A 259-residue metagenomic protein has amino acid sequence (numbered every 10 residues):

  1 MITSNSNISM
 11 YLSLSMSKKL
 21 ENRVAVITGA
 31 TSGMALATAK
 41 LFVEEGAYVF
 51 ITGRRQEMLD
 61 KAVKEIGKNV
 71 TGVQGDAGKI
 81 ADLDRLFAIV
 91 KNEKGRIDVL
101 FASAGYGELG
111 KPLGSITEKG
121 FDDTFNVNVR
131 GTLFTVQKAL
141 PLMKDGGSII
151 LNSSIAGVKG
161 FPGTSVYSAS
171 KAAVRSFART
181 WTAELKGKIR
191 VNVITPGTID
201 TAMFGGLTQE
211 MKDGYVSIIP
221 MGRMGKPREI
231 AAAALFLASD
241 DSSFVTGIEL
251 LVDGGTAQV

Functional and structural regions predicted by a protein language model:
N7, Y11, S15, G107-G110 (+3 more regions): Short C-terminal tail/terminal secondary-structure segment of NAD(P)H-dependent dehydrogenase/reductase domains
V24, T31-S32: Conserved glycine-rich cofactor-binding loop
K111-L113, T117-F125, F204, M211 (+1 more regions): Substrate-binding pocket helix/loop in short-chain dehydrogenase/reductase
G114-F134, I150, S170, V174: Catalytic Tyr-X3-Lys loop
V136-Q137, R179: A short, exposed helix-loop element centered on a Lys and neighboring polar residues
P141, T182-G187, S243: Alpha-helical segment proximal to the catalytic Tyr-Lys
L142, R223-V252, A257-Q258: C-terminal substrate-recognition "lid" of short-chain dehydrogenase/reductases
S154: Residue(s) in the substrate-gating loop at a strand-loop-helix junction that position the organic substrate next
